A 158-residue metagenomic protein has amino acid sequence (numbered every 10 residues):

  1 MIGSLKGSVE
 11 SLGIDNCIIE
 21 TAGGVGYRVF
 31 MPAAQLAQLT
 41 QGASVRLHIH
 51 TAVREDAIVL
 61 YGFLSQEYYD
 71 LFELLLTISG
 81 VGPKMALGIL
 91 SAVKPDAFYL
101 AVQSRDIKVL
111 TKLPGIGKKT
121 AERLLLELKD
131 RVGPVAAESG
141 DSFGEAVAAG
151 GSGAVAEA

Functional and structural regions predicted by a protein language model:
M1-T77: Structure-specific DNA junction-binding interface
I58-F63, P83-V102, R123-V132: Amphipathic, charged-and-aliphatic alpha-helical interface segments that function as noncatalytic docking
L64-E67, L100-Q103, A149-A156: Short acidic alpha-helix initiation/capping motifs at coil-to-helix transition points, especially at protein N-termini
D70-L71, M85, R105-V109, A154-A158: A general alpha-helix detector
T111-P114, L124: Glycine- and Gly-Pro-enriched alpha-helical subdomains that act as flexible, kink-prone "lid/hinge" or packing modules
T120: Conserved Walker
E127-A158: Strongly charged, low-complexity linkers/loops
